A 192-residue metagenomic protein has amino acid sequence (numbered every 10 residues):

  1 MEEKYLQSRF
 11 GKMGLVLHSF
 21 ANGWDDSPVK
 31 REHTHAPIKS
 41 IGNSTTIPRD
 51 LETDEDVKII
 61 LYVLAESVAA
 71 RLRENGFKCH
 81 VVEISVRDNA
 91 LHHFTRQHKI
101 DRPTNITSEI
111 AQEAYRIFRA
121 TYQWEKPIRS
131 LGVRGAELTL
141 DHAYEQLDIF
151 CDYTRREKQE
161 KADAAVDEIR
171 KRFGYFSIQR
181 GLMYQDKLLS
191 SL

Functional and structural regions predicted by a protein language model:
M1-E125: DNA-contacting surface of Y-family translesion DNA polymerases
I100-L192: Acidic, metal-coordinating catalytic segment for phosphate/diphosphate chemistry, firing primarily on the Nudix
